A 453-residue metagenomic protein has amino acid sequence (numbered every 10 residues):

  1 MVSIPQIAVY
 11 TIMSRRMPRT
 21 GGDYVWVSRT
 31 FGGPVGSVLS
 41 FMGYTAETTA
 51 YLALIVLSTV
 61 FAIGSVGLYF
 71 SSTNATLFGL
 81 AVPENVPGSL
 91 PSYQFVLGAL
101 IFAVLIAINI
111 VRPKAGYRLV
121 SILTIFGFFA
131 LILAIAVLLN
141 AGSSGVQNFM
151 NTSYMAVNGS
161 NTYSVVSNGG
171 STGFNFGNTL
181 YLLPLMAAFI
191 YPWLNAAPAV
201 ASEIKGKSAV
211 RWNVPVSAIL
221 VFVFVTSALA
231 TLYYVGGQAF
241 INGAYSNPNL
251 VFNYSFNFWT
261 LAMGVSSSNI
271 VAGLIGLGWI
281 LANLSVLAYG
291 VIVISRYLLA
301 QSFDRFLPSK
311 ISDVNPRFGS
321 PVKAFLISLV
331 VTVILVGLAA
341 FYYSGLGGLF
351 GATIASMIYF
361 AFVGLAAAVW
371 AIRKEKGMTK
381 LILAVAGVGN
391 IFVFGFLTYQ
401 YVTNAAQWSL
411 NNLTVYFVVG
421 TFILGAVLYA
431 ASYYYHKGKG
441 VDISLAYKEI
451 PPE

Functional and structural regions predicted by a protein language model:
I4-I12, R16-G98, F102, L284-R296 (+1 more regions): Hydrophobic transmembrane alpha-helices that form the core helical bundles of multi-pass secondary transporters
T11-S14, Y24-T30, A107, T179-V214 (+4 more regions): Helix-loop junctions at the membrane interface of multi-pass solute transporters
I12-R16, V38-L39, E84-G88, L100-F129 (+4 more regions): Membrane-water interface regions at transmembrane-helix termini and the short interhelical loops of multi-pass membrane
V25-V27, G32, N213-L287, L307-A352: TM-loop-TM module centered on a large, flexible mid-protein loop between adjacent transmembrane helices in multi-pass
G43-S58, A196-P198, E203, S266-S309: Membrane-helix boundary/coupling elements in multi-pass transport proteins
T76-S92, S121-S266: Helix-loop-helix junctions that connect adjacent transmembrane segments in multi-pass membrane transporters
Q94-V157, P192, S208, N213-L220 (+3 more regions): Membrane-interface loop-to-helix entry segments
S171, G364-V385, N404-E453: Terminal cytosolic tails of multi-pass membrane transporters, especially the segment immediately following the final
